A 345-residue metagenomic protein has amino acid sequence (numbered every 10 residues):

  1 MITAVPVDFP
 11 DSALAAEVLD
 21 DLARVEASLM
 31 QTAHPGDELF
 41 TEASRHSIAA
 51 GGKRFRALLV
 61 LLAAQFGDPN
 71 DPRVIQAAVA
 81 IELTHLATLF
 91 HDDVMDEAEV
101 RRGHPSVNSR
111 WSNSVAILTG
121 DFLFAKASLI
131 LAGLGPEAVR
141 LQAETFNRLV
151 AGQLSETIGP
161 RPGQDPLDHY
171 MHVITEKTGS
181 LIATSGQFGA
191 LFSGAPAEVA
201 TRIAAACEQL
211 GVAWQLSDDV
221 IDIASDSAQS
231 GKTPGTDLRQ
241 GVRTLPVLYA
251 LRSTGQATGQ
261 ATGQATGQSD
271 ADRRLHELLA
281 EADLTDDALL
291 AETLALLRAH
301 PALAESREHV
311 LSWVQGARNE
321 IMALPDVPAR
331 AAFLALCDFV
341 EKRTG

Functional and structural regions predicted by a protein language model:
M1-L14: Non-catalytic interface/linker regions that flank or bridge core catalytic/transmembrane domains
I2, F192-G194, E198-A204, E208-Q209 (+3 more regions): Hydrophobic, well-ordered secondary-structure segments that either form specific early membrane-associated helices used
A4, W313, N319, D326-G345: Short, amphipathic C-terminal "tail helix"
F9, A16, A23-R24, M30-T258 (+2 more regions): Mg2+-dependent prenyl diphosphate-binding active-site environment of isoprenoid biosynthetic enzymes
A16, T201-A204, A291, E308 (+1 more regions): Short, charged, amphipathic alpha-helical segments
F40, I221-S230, D272-L279, A291 (+1 more regions): A glycine-biased, small/acidic residue-tolerant capping/turn segment at secondary-structure junctions
A50, R148, Q209-L210, E281-T285 (+2 more regions): A short structural micro-motif
Q256, G267-M322: Mobile late-domain/C-terminal helix-loop "cap" segments that border catalytic sites or the cytosolic face
